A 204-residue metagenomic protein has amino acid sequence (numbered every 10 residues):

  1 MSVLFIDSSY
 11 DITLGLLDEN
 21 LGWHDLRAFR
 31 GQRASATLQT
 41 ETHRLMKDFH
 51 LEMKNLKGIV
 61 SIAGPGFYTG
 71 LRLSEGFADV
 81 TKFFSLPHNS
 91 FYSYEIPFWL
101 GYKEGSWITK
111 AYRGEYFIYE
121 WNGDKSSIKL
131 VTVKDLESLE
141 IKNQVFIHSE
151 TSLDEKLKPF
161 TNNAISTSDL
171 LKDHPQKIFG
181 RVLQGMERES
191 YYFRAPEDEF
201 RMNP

Functional and structural regions predicted by a protein language model:
M1-E19, H88-P204: Oxyanion-binding and handling regions
M1-S61, F146-I147: N-terminal beta-alpha supersecondary unit
L21-W23, F77, E115: Short, basic/glycine-rich phosphate-binding loops at helix/coil junctions that contact nucleotide phosphates
T37, E41, G76, S152-E155: Long, highly charged amphipathic alpha-helices
Q39, L71-E75, Y102: Conserved strand-to-helix beginnings and helix N-cap segments that scaffold or border functional pockets
G58-H88: DPxDG-like acidic metal-binding loop motif
